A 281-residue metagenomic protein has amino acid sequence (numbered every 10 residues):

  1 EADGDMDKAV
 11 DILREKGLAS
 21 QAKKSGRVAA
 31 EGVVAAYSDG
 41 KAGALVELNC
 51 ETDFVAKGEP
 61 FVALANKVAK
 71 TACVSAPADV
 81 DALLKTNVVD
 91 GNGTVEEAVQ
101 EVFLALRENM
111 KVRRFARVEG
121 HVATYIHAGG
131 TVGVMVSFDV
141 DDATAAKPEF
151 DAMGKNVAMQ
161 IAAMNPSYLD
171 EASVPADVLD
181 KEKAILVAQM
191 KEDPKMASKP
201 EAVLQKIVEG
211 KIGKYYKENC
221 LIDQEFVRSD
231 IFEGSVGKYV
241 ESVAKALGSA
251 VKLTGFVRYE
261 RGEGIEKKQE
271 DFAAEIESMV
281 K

Functional and structural regions predicted by a protein language model:
E1-K281: N-terminal assembly/interaction segments in proteins that build large macromolecular machines
